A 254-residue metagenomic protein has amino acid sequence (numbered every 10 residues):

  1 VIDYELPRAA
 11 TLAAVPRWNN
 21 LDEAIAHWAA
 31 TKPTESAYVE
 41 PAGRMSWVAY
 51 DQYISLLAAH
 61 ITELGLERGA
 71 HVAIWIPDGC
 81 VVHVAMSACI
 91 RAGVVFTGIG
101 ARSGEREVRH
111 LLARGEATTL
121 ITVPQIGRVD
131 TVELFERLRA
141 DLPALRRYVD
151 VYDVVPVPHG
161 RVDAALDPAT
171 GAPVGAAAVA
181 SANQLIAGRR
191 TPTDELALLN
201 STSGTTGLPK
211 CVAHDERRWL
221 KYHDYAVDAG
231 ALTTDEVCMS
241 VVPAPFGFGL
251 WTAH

Functional and structural regions predicted by a protein language model:
V1-W18: Flexible, non-catalytic linker and terminal segments flanking ANL/adenylate-forming cores
A13, R17, A26, T34-G79 (+5 more regions): Conserved AMP-binding/adenylate-forming core of the ANL superfamily
P16, P33-T34, L166-S201, L208 (+2 more regions): Conserved pre-ATP/AMP-binding loop-to-beta segment of ANL
I25-A26, T62, C80-I99, R109 (+2 more regions): Hydrophobic alpha-helical segments in the ANL/AMP-binding
V72, C89, L196, T202-T205 (+2 more regions): Conserved S/T- and glycine-rich ATP-binding loop of Class I adenylate-forming
I74, A229-H254: Conserved AMP-binding loop of ANL adenylate-forming enzymes
W75, L120-I121, L199, V241: Short hydrophobic segments within beta-strands
A92-A169, P173: Structural core segment of the AMP-binding/adenylate-forming
